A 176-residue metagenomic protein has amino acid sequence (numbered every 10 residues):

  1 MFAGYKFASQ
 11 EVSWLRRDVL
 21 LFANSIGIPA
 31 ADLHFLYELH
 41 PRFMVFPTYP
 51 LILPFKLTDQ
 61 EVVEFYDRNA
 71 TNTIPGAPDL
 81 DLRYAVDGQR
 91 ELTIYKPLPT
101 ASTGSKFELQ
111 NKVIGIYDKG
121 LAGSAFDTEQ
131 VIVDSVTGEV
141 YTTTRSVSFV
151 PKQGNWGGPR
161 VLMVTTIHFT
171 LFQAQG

Functional and structural regions predicted by a protein language model:
M1-A8, V86-G176: HotDog/MaoC-like acyl-thioester-processing domains
M1-K106: Hydrophobic, proline/glycine-rich low-complexity stretches
